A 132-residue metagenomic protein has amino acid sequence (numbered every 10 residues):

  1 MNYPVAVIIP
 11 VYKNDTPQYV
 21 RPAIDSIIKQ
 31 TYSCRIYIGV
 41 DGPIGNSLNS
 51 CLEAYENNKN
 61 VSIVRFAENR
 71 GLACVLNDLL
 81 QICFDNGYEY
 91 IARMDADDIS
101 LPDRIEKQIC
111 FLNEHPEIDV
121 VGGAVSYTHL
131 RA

Functional and structural regions predicted by a protein language model:
M1-S26: N-proximal low-complexity "stem/linker" segments adjacent to membrane-targeting elements
I24-C34: Short, acidic, metal-binding catalytic loop of nucleotide-sugar glycosyltransferases
V40-S50, E68, D95: A conserved acidic beta->alpha catalytic loop
F66-C83: Glycine-rich, basic loop-to-helix element that forms the pyrophosphate-binding segment of sugar-nucleotide handling
Y88-D97: Short beta-strand-to-loop acidic/aromatic patch adjacent to the donor-nucleotide binding site
D98-F111: Acidic donor-binding/catalytic loop of UDP-sugar-dependent glycosyltransferases, especially processive GT2
H115-V125: A short, conserved acidic/glycine-rich loop-to-beta-strand motif that forms the donor nucleotide-sugar/metal
T128-A132: Conserved small/polar residues in nucleotide/adenosyl-binding loops
